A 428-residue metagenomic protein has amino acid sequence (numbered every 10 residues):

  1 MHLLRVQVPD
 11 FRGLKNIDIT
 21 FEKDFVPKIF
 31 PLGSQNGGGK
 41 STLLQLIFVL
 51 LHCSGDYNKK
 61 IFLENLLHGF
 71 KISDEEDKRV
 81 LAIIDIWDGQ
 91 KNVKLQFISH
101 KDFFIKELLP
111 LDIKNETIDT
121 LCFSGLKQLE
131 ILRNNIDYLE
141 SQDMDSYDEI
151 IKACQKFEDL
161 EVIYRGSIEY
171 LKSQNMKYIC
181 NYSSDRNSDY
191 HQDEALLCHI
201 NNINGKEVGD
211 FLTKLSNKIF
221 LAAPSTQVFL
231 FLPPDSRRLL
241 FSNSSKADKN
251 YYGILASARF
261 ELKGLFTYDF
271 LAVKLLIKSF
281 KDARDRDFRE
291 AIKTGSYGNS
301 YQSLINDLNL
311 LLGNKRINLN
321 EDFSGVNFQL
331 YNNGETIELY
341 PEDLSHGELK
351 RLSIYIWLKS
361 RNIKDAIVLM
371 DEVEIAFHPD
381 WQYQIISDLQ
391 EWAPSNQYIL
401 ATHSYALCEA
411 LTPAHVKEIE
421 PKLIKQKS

Functional and structural regions predicted by a protein language model:
M1-E75, R79, S300-S428: Switch/communication elements of ASCE P-loop NTPase nucleotide-binding domains
M1-F266, G313, E321, I424-S428: P-loop NTPase switch/coupling surface
D24, K214, Q227-F229, A247-D343 (+1 more regions): Extended helical coiled-coil dimerization/tether regions that scaffold and oligomerize large DNA-maintenance assemblies
G37, A82, A153, A195 (+13 more regions): A sequence-composition feature that detects small, non-aromatic residues
